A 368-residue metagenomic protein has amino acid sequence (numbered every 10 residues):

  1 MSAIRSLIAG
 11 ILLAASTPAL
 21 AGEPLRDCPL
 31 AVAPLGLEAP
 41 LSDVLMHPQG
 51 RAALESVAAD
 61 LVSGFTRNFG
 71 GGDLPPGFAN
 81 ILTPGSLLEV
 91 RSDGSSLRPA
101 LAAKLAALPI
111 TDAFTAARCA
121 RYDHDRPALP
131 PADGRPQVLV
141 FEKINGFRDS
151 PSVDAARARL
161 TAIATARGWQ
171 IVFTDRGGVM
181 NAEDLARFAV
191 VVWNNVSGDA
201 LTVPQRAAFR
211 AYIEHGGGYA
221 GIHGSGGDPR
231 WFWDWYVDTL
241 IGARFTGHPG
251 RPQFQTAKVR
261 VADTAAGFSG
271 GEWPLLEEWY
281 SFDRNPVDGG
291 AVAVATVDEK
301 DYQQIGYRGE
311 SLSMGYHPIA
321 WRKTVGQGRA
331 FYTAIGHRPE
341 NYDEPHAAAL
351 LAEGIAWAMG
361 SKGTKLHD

Functional and structural regions predicted by a protein language model:
M1-I8: Bacterial N-terminal signal peptides that target proteins for export
S16-T17: N-terminal signal peptide c-region/cleavage motif recognized by signal peptidases
A59-R121: Compact alpha-helical subdomains of small soluble proteins
C119-P131, A166, Y302-Q303, Y307-I319 (+1 more regions): Extracellular ligand-binding/catalytic regions of CAZymes and related secreted enzymes and adhesion modules
R135-F147: Short beta-strand segments enriched in small/hydrophobic residues
P151-D228: Helical hinge/lid and interdomain linker segments adjacent to catalytic or ligand-binding clefts that mediate domain
D199-G271: A glycine-rich, often tryptophan-bearing local segment used as a flexible ligand/cofactor-contacting loop or short
R251-G326: Catalytic beta-strand/loop cores that center a nucleophilic Ser/Cys/Thr and support acyl-enzyme chemistry
